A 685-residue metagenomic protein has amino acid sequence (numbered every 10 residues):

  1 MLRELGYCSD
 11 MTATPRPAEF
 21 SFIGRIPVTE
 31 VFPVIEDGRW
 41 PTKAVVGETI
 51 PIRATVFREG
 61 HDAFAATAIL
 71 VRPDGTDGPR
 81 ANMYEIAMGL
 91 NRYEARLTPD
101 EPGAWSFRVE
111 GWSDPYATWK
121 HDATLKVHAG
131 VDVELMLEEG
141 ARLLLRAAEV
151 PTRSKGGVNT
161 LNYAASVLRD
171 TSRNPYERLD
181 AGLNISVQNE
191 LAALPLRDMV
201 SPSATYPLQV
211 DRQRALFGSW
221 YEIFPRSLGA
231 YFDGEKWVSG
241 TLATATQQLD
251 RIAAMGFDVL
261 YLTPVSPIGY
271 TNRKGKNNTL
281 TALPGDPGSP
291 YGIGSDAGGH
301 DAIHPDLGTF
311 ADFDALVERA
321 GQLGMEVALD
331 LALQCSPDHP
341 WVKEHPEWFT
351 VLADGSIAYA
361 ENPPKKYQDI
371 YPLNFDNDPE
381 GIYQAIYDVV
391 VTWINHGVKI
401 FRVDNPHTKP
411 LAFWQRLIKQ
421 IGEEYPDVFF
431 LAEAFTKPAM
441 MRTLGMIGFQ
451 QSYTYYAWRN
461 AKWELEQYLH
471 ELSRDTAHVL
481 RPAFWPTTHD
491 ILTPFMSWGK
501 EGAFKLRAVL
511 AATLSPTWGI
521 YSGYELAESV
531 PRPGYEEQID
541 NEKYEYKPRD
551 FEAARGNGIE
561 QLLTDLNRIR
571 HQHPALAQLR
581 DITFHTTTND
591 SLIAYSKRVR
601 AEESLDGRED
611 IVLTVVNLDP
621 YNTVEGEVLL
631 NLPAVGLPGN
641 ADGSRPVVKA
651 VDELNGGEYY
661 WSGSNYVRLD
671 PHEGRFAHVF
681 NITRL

Functional and structural regions predicted by a protein language model:
M1-R226, A230, K236-D258, P267 (+5 more regions): Carbohydrate-interacting/catalytic domains
F217-G240, I268-L316, K343-E380, I539-P548: Aromatic- and acidic-residue-enriched carbohydrate-binding clefts of CAZyme catalytic domains
S219-I223, L260-L262, V327-L329, F401 (+4 more regions): Hydrophobic faces of well-ordered beta-strands that scaffold small-molecule active sites in alpha/beta enzyme cores
G240-R251, D378-W393, A503-A508: Short, acidic/polar
Y261-Y270, L331-P340, D404-P410, E433-K437 (+2 more regions): Short, solvent-exposed turn/loop segments enriched in Gly/Ser/Thr/Pro and often Arg
S336-E347, L411-Q415, G422-E423, F435-W463 (+1 more regions): Substrate-binding cleft/loops of secretory-pathway carbohydrate-active enzymes
K343, V351, N374-M441: Active-site neighborhood of glycoside hydrolase catalytic domains
Q420-F429, E433, P438, N460-G534 (+2 more regions): Catalytic-core region of carbohydrate-active enzymes that cleave or remodel glycosidic bonds
